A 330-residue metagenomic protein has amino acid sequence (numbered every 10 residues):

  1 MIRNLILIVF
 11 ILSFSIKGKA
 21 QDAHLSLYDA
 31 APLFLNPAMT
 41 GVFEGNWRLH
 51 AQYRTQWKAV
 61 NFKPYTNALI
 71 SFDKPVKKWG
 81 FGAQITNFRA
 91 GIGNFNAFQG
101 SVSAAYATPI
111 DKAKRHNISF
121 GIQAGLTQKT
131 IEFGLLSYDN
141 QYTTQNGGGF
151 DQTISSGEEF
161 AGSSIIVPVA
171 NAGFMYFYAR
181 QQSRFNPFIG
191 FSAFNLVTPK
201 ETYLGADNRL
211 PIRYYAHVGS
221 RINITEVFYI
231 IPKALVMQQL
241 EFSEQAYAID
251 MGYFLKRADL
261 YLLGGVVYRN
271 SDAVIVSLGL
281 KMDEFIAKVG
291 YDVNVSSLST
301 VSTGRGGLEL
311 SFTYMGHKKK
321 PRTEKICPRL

Functional and structural regions predicted by a protein language model:
M1-L5, I110-D111: Positively charged n-region of N-terminal signal peptides that target proteins for export
N4-F14: Sec-dependent N-terminal signal peptides
I16-A20: Sec/Tat signal peptide C-region and signal peptidase I cleavage site
Q21-L330: Subset of outer-membrane beta-barrel
